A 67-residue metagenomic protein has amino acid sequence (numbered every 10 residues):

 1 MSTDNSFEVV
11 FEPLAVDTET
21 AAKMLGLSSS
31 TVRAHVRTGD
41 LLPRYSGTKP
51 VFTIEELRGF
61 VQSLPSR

Functional and structural regions predicted by a protein language model:
S2, L57-R67: A short, Lys/Arg-enriched interface patch at domain edges and termini
T3-T31, S63: Polyanion-binding surface elements
V10-F11, R37, F52, Q62: N-terminal non-cleavable signal-anchor helices
K23-V51: Major-groove DNA-recognition helix of helix-turn-helix-type DNA-binding domains
